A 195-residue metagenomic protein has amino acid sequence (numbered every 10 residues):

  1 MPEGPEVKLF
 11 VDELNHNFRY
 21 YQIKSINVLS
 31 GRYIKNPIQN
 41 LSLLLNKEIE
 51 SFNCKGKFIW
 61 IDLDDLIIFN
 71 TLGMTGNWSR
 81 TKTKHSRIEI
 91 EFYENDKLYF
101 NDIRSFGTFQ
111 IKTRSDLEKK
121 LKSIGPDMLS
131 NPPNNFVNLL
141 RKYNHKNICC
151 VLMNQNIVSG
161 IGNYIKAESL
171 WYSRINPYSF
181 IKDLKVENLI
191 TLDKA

Functional and structural regions predicted by a protein language model:
M1-I111: Surface-exposed binding/hinge segments that line and control ligand-binding clefts or catalytic entry sites
E3-E6, I161, L192: Hydrophobic (often cysteine-bearing) scaffold residues that line and stabilize catalytic clefts of nucleotide/cofactor
P5, Q39-S42, S115, N134 (+2 more regions): Generic alpha-helical secondary structure signal
F10-E13, N17, I26, L43 (+4 more regions): Residues that form generic nucleotide/phosphate-binding pockets
K24, G31, N40, M153 (+2 more regions): Flexible domain-boundary/linker segments
I34-I38, N163-Y164, S179-I181, L192-K194: Short amphipathic alpha-helical patches
D64-Y172, F180: Phosphate/anion-contacting hairpin/loop surfaces
W171-A195: A broadly conserved sequence feature marking short terminus-proximal activation segments in nucleic acid-centric
